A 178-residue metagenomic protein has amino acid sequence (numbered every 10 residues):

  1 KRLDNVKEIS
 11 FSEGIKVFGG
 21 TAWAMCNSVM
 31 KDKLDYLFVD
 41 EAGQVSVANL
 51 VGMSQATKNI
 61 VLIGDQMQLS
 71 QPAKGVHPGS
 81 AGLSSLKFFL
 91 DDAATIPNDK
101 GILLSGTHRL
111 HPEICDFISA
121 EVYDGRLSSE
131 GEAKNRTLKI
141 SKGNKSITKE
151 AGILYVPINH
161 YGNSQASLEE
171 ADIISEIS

Functional and structural regions predicted by a protein language model:
K1-K16: A substrate-engagement module of RecA-like helicase motors
E8-S10, W23-S178: Conserved helicase motor core of SF1/SF2 NTP-dependent helicases
K16-V17, Y36: Short, Asp-centered acidic motifs that coordinate Mg2+ and/or phosphate in catalytic or ligand-binding sites
G20: Short beta-strand and adjacent tight-turn residues that come in two discontinuous sequence segments and form the edges
